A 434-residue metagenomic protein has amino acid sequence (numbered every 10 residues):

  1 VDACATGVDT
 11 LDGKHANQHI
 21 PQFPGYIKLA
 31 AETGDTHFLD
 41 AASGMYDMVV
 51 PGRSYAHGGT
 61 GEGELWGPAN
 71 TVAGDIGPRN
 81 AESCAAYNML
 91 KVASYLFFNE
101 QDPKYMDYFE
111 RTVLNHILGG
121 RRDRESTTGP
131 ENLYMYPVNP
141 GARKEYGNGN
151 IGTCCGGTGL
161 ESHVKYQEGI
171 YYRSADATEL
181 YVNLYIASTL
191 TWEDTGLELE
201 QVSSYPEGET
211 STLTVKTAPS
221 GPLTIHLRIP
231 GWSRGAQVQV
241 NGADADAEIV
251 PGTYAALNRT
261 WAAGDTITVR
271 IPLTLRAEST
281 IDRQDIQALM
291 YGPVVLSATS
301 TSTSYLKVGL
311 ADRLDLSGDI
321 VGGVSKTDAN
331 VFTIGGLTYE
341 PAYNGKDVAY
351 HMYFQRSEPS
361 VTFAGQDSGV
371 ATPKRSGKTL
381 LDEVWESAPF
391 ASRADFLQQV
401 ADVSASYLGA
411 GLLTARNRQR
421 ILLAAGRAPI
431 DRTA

Functional and structural regions predicted by a protein language model:
V1-V8, A41-G58, R111-R122: Long, well-ordered core segments of solenoidal/helical folds
D2-G25, G59-E82, E125-I151: Carbohydrate-binding/catalytic loop surfaces
K14-A31, P78-F97, G156-Q167, E209: Well-ordered alpha-helical segments within folded domains of soluble proteins
A30-S43, V50, L96-D107, P219 (+1 more regions): Structural helix-adjacent loops and short alpha-helical linkers that scaffold large soluble proteins
A42, M106-R122, S126-T214, V250 (+2 more regions): C-terminal beta-rich recognition modules with glycine/proline-rich loops and embedded aromatic residues
S220-V240: Beta-strand-rich binding/interaction modules
S233-N258, A277-D282: Solvent-exposed beta-strand/loop surfaces of large extracellular or lumenal domains
S357-A434: Soluble extracellular-acting proteins and domains
